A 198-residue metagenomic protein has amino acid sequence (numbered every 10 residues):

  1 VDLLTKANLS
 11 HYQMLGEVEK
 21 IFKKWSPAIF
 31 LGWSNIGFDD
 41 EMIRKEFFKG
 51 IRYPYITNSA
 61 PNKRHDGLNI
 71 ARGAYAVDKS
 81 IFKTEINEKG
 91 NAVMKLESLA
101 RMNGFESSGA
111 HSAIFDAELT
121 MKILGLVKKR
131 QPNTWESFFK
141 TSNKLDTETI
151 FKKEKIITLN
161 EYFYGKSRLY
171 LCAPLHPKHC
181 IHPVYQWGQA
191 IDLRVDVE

Functional and structural regions predicted by a protein language model:
V1-L3, K20-N133, F138: Metal-dependent phosphoesterase core characteristic of DEDDh/y 3'-5' exonuclease domains
K6-V18: Glycine-rich, highly charged phosphate/nucleotide-binding loops
A7, K45, K79, I150-K153: Surface-exposed beta-strand edges and their flanking turn/coil or helix-capping segments
L9-H11, F22, I43, S167-L169: A short linear-motif detector with a strong N-terminal bias
H11, H65, H111, H176-H182: Histidine (H) residue identity feature
L126-E198: Acidic two-metal-ion nuclease catalytic site recognized across multiple nuclease folds, prominently DnaQ/RNase D-T
